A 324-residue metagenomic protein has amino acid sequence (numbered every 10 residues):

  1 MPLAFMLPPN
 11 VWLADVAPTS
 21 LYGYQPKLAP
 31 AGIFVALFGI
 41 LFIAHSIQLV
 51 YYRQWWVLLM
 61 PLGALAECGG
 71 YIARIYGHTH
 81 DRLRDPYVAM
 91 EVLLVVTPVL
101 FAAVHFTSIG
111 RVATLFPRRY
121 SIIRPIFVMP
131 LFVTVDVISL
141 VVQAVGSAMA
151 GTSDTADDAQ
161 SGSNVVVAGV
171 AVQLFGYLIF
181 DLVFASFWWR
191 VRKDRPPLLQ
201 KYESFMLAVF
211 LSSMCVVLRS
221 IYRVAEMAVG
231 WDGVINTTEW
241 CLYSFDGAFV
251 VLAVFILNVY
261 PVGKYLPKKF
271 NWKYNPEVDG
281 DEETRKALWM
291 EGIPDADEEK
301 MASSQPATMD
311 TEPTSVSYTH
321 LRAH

Functional and structural regions predicted by a protein language model:
P2-P98, I123-I126: Membrane-proximal first intracellular loop
P26, Y87-L94, F132, D158-F175: Transmembrane alpha-helix entry/boundary detector in multi-pass membrane proteins
I40-L62, H105-V135, F184-S212, K264-N271: Helix-loop boundary elements of multi-pass alpha-helical membrane proteins
I40-S46, V95-R119, V137-G151, F175-V191 (+2 more regions): Cytoplasm-facing ends of alpha-helical transmembrane segments in multi-pass membrane proteins
G70-H78, Q143-S153, V217-G230: Helix-to-loop junction signature of class
L94-P98, S163-L174, E203-P261: Extracellular loop 3-seventh transmembrane helix
N271-S304: Non-transmembrane, juxtamembrane loop and terminal tail segments of multi-pass eukaryotic membrane proteins
Y318-H324: Conserved small/polar residues in nucleotide/adenosyl-binding loops
